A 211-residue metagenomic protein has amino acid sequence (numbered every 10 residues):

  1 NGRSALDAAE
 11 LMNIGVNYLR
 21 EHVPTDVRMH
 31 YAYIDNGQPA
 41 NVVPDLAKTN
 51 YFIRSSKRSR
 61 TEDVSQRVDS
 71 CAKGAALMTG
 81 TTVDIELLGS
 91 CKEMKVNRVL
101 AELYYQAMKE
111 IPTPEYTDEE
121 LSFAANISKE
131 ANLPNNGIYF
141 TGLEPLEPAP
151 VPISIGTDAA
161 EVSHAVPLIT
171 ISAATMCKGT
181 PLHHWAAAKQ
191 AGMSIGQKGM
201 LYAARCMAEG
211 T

Functional and structural regions predicted by a protein language model:
N1-K129: Midchain, well-structured core segments that form catalytic/ion-binding scaffolds
G2, G15, G37, G74 (+9 more regions): Residue-identity detector for glycine
A8, I14-Y18, H22, K57-S70 (+1 more regions): His/Asp/Glu-rich mid-to-C-terminal helical/loop segments that flank catalytic regions of hydrolases
Y104, V162, M207: Hydrophobic, well-ordered secondary-structure elements that form the walls of internal hydrophobic environments
L121-A204: Zn-dependent metallopeptidase/amidohydrolase metal-coordination segment
